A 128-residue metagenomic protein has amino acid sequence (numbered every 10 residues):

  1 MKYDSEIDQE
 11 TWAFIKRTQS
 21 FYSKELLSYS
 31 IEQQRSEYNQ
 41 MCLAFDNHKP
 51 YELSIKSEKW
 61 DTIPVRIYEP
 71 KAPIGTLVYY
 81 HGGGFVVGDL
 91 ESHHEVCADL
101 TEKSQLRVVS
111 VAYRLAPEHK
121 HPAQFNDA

Functional and structural regions predicted by a protein language model:
M1-I67: A glycine/proline-hinged amphipathic helix-loop "lid/cap" segment that gates access to hydrophobic ligand pockets
I67-K71, L115: Short, low-complexity Ser/Thr-rich regulatory SLiMs
A72-P73, L90-S92: Conserved AMP-binding/adenylate-forming
I74-G83: Short beta-strand element of the alpha/beta-hydrolase
D89-L90, V96, V109-A128: Catalytic nucleophile-loop/oxyanion-hole region of alpha/beta-hydrolase and closely related hydrolase-like folds
V96, T101-E102: An acidic, glycine-rich surface segment that forms the CoA-thioester-binding/catalytic face of crotonase-fold enzymes
Q105-R107: Structural signature of beta-strand start/N-cap positions in the alpha/beta core of ABC transporter nucleotide-binding
